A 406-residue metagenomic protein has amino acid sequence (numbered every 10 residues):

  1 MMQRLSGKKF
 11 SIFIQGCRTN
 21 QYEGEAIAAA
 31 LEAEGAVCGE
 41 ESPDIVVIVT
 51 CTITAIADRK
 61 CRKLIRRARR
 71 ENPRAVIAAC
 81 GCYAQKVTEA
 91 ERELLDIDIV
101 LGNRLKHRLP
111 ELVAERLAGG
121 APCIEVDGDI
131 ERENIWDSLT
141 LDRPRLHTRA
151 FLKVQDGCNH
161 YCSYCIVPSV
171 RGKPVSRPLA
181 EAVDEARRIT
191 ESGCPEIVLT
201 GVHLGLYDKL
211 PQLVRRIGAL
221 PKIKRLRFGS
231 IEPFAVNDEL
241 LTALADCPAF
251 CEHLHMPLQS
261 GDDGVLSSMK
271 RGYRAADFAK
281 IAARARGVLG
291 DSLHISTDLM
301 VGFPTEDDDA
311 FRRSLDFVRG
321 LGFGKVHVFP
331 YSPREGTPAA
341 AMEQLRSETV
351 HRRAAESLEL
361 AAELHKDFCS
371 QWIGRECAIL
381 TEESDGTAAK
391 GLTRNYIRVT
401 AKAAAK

Functional and structural regions predicted by a protein language model:
M1-T200, L206, E239, F250 (+9 more regions): Proteins enriched for Cys/Gly/acidic motifs involved in redox and nucleic-acid/cofactor modification
I77-G81, K86-V87, T190-D307: Conserved SAM/AdoMet-binding glycine-rich loop
C158, S332, E383-D385, A405: A generic structural motif
D262-S268, E335-M342: A short acidic, helix-capping loop that chelates divalent metal ions and anchors anionic groups
W372-D385: Structural detector for short beta-strands of small beta-barrel domains
T387-K390: Short aromatic-glycine-enriched beta-strand elements
Y396-A405: Beta-strand/loop nucleic-acid-binding surfaces
